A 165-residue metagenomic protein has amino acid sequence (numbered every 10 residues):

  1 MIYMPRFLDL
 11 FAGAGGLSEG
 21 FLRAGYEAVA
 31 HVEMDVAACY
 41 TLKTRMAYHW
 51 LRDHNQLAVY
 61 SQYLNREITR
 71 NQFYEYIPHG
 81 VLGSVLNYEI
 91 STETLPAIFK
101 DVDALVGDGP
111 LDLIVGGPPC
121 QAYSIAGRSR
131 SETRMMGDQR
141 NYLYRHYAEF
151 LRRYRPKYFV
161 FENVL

Functional and structural regions predicted by a protein language model:
M1-L165: Conserved active-site and SAM-binding loop architecture of S-adenosyl-L-methionine-dependent nucleic-acid
